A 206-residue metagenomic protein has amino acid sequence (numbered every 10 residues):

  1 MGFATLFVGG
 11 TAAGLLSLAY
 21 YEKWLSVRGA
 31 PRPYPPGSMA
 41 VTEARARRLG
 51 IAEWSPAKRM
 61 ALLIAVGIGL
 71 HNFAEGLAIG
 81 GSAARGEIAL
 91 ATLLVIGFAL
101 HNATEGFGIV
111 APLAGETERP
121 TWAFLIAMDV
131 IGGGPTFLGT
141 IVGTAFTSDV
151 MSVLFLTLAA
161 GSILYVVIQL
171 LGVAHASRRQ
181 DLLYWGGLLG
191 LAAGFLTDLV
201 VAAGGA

Functional and structural regions predicted by a protein language model:
M1-A206: Intrinsically disordered, metal-sensing/regulatory segments
